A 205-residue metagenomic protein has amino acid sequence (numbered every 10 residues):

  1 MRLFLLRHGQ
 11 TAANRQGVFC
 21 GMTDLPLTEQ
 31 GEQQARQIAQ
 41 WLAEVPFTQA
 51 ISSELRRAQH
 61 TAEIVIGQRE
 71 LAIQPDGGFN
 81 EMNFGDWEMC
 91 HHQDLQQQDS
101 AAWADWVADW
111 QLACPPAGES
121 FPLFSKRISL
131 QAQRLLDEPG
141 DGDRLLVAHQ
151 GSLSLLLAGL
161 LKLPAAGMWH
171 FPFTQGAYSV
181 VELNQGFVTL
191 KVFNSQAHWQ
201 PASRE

Functional and structural regions predicted by a protein language model:
L3, R134, G140-A148: Generic beta-sheet signal
F4, Q10-I64, P115-S129: Loop-to-helix element that buttresses phosphate recognition and phosphoryl-transfer chemistry
F4, Q74-D76, K191: General small-molecule cofactor/ligand-binding pocket signal
H8, H149: Short, conserved phosphate/pyrophosphate- and ester-handling motifs at nucleotide-, phospho-/glycolipid
T11, S152-L153: Short active-site segment of divalent metal-dependent hydrolases/proteases that encodes the spacing between
R15-V18, A101-P115: Short, basic/glycine-rich phosphate-binding loops at helix/coil junctions that contact nucleotide phosphates
Q37-A102: Phosphate-coordination/substrate-recognition cap region in phosphate-metabolizing enzymes
I38, M82-D94, D137, G142 (+1 more regions): Acidic, low-complexity terminal tails and accessory targeting/binding regions of phosphate-metabolizing enzymes
